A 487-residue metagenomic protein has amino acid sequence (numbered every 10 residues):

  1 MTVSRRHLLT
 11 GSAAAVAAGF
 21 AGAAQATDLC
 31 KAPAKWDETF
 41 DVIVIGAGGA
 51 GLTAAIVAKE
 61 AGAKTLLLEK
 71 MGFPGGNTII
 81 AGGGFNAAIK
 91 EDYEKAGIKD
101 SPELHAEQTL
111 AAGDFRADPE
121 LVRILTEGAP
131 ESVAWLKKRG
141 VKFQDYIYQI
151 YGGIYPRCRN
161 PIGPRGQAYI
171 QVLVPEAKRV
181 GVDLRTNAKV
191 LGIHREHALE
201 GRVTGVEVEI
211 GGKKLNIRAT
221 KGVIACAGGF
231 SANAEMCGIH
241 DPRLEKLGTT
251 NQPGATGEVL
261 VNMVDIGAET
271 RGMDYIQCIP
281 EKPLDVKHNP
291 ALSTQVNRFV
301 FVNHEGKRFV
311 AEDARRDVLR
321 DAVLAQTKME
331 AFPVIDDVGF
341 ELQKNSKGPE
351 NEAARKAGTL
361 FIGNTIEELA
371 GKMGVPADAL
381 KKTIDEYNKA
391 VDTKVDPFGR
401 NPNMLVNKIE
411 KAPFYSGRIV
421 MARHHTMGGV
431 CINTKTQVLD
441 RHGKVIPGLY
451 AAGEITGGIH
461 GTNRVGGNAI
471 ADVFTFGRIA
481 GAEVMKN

Functional and structural regions predicted by a protein language model:
M1-A15: N-terminal secretory signal peptides and thylakoid transit peptides that target proteins across membranes
W36-G48: Beta1/beta-strand and adjacent pyrophosphate-binding region of the FAD-binding site in flavoprotein oxidoreductases
E38-F40, G212-G222: Core beta-strand elements of the Rossmann-like FAD/NAD(P) dinucleotide-binding domain in flavoenzyme oxidoreductases
K64, K70-D183, N187-K189, F301-R308 (+2 more regions): Conserved N-terminal/central alpha/beta ligand/cofactor-binding core
R195-N216: Conserved beta-strand-loop-beta-strand element in the redox core of flavoprotein oxidoreductases
R218-K282, F476-I479: Glycine-rich loop(s) and the adjacent beta-strand/alpha-helix scaffold that form part
T256, L260-V264, A268-V375: An anion/pyrophosphate-binding glycine-rich loop and adjacent beta-alpha core in soluble alpha-beta enzymes
A379-N463: A glycine-rich dinucleotide-binding beta-alpha-beta segment and adjacent secondary-structure elements that constitute
